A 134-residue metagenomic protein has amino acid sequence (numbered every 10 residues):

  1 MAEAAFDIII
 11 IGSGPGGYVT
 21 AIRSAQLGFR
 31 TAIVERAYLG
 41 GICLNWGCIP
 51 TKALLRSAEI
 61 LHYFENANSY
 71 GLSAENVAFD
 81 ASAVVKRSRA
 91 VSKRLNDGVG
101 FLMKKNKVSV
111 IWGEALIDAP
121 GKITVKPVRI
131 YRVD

Functional and structural regions predicted by a protein language model:
A2-F6, I22-F29, V34-D134: Glycine-rich flavin
G12-P15, R36-A37: Glycine-rich Rossmann-fold phosphate-binding loop(s) that bind the pyrophosphate of adenine dinucleotide cofactors
Y18: Residues forming the Rossmann-fold NAD(P)(H) cofactor-binding site
